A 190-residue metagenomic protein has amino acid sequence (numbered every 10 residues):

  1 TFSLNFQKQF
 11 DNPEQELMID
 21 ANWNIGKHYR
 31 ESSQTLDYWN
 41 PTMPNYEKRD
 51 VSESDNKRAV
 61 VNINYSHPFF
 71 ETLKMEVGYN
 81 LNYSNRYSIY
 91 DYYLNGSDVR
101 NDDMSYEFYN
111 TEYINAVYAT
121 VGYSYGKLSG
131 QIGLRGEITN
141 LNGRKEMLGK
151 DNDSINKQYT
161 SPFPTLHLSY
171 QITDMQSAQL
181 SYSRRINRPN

Functional and structural regions predicted by a protein language model:
T1-E146: Face-selective signature of the C-terminal outer-membrane beta-barrel domain
Y106, P162-F163: Short coil-to-beta transitions that initiate beta-strands within beta-rich domains
T111-N115, K157-P162: Outer/extracellular conduits and scaffolds centered on Gram-negative outer-membrane beta-barrels
N140-N142, D174-N190: Surface-exposed extracellular loop regions of Gram-negative outer-membrane beta-barrel proteins, predominantly
S169: Glycine-rich and polybasic anion-binding loops at the starts of cofactor/ligand-binding domains
